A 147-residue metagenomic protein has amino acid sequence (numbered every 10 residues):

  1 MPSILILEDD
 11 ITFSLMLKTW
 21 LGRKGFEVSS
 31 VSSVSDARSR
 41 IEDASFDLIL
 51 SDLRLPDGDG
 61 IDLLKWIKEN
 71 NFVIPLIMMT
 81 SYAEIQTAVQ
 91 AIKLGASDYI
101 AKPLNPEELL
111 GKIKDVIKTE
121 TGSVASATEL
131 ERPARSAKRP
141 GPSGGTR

Functional and structural regions predicted by a protein language model:
I11-S29: Two-component/phosphorelay signaling modules centered on CheY-like receiver
S29-L48: Acidic, metal-coordinating helix/loop segments flanking the phosphotransfer/catalytic sites of two-component signaling
S33, D59-D62: Acidic catalytic/metal-coordinating carboxylates
D52, T80: Active-site residues of response regulator receiver
I61-F72, Q90: Short amphipathic alpha-helix used as the core "switch/output" element in two-component signaling
E84-Q86, L104-I113: C-terminal output helix
A127-R147: AAA+ ATPase active-site-proximal loops
